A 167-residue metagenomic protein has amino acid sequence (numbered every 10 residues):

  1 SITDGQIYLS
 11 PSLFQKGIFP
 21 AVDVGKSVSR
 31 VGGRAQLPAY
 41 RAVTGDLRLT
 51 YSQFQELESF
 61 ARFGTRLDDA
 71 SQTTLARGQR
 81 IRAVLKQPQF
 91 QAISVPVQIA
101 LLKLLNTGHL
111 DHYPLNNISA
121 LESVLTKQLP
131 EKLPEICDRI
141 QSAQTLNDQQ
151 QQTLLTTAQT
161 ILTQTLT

Functional and structural regions predicted by a protein language model:
S1-T167: Conserved catalytic/coupling modules of large nucleotide/cofactor-utilizing molecular machines
